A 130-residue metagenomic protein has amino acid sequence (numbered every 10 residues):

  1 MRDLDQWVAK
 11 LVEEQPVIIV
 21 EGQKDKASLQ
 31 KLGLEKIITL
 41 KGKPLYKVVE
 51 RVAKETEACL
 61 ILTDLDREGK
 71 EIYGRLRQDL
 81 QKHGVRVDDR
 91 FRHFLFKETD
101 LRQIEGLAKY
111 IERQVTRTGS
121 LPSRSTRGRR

Functional and structural regions predicted by a protein language model:
M1-V17, Q23-A27, V48-E50: Phosphate-handling DNA/RNA-contact segment within nucleic-acid enzymes
E13-I18, K36, A58-C59: Short active-site oxyanion
Q23, S28-E35, K41-R130: TOPRIM fold recognition
